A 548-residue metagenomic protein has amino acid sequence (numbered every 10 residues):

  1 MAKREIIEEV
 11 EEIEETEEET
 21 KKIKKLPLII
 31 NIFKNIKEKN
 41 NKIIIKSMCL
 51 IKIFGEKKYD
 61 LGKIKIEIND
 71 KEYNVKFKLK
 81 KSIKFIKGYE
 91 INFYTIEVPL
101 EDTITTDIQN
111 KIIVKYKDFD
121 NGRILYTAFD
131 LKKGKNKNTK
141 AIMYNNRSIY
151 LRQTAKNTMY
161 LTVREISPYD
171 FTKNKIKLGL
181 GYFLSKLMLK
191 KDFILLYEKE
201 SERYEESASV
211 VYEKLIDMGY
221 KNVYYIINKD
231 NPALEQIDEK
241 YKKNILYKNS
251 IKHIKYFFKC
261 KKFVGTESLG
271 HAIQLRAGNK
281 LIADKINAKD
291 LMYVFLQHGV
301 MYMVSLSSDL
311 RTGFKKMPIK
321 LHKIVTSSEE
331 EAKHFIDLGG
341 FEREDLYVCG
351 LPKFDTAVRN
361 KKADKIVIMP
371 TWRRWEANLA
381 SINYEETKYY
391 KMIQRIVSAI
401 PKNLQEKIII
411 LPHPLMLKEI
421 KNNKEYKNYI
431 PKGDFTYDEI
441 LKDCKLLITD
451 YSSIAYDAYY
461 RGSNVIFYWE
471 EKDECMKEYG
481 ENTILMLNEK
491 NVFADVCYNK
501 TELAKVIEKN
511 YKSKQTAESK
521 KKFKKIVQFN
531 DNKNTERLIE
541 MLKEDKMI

Functional and structural regions predicted by a protein language model:
M1-F193, H271-A272: Basic, ligand-binding patches in group-transfer machinery, especially extracytoplasmic/periplasmic segments
S47, L196-K199, V264-S268, Q297-G299 (+4 more regions): Short loop/turn segments at strand-loop or loop-helix junctions that form parts of catalytic or ligand-binding pockets
E67-I68, I83-I86, F93, F193-T356: Active-site and donor-binding regions of nucleotide-sugar-utilizing enzymes
Y204-G219, Y347, P352-N422, D495-N499 (+1 more regions): Conserved catalytic-core segment of nucleotide-activated headgroup transferases in glycan assembly
L246-Y256, P414-Y456, R461: Donor nucleotide-activated moiety binding/catalytic core segment of transferases that use nucleotide-activated donors
L275-H298, Y384-I393, G462-E474: A short, gly/pro- and small-residue-rich
E342-R343, K421-K424, S453-V527: Catalytic binding pocket for nucleotide-activated donors in carbohydrate/polymer assembly enzymes
N530-I548: C-terminal alpha-helical cap of glycosyltransferases
